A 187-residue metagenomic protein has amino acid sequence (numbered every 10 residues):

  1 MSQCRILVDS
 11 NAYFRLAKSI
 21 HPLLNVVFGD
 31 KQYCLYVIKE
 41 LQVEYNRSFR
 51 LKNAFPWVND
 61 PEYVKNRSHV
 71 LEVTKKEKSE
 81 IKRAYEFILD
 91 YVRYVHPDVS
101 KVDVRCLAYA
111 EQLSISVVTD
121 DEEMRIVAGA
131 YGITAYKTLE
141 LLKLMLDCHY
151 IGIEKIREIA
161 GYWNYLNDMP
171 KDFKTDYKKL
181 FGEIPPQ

Functional and structural regions predicted by a protein language model:
S2-L113, E122, Y136, K143 (+2 more regions): Active-site-proximal, substrate-binding regions of enzyme catalytic domains and RNA-binding/basic surfaces
V117-V118: Conserved SAM-binding loop
M124-I126: Amphipathic alpha-helical interaction modules
G129-A130: N-terminal acidic leader/helix
I133: Short phosphate-binding/catalytic loops that engage adenosine nucleotides
T138-Y150: Long, charge-dense
G152-I156: Accessory, usually C-terminal, subdomains that scaffold auxiliary metal cofactors
